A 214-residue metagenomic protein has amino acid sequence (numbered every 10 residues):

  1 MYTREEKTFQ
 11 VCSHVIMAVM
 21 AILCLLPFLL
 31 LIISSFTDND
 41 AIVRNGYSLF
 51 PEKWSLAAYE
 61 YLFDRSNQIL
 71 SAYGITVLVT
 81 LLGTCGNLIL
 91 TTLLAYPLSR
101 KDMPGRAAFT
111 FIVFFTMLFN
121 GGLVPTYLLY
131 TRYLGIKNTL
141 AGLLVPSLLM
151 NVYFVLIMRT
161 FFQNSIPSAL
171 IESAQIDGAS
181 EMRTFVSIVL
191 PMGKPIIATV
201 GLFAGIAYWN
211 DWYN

Functional and structural regions predicted by a protein language model:
M1-N214: A hydrophobic, multi-pass inner-membrane permease signature
